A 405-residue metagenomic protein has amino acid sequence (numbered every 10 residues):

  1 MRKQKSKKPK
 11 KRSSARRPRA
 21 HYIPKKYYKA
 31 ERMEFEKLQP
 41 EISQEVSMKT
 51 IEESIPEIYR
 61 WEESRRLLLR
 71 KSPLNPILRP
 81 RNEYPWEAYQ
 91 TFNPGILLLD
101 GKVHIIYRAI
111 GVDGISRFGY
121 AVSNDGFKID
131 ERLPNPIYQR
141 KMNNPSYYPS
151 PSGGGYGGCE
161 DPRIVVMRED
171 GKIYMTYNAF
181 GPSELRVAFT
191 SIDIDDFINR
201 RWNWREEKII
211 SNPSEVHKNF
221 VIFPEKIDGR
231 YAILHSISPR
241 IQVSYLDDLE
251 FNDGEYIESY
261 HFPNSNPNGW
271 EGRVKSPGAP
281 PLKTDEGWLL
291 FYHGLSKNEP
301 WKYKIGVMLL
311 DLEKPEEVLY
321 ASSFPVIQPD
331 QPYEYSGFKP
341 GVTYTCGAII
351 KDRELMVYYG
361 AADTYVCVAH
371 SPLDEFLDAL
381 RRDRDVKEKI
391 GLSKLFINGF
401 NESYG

Functional and structural regions predicted by a protein language model:
M1-A20: Polybasic, lysine-enriched low-complexity intrinsically disordered terminal tails
A15-Y89, N93, L97-G157, V166-V221 (+4 more regions): Beta-rich carbohydrate-recognition and catalytic domains
R163: Glycine-rich phosphate-binding loop
Y333-Y335, T343-G347: Short glycine-rich, acidic/polar surface loops and turns
